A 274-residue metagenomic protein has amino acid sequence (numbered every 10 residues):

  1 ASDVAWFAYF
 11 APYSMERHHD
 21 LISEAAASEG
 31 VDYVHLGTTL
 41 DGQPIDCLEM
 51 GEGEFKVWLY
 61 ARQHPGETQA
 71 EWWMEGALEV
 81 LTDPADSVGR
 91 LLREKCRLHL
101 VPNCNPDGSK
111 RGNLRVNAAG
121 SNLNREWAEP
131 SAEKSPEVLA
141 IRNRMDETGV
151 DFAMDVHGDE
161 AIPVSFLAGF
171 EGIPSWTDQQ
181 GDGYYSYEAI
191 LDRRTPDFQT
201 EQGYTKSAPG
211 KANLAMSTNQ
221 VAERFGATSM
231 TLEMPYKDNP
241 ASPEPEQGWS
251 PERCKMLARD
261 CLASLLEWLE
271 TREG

Functional and structural regions predicted by a protein language model:
A1-T39, G51-E52: Extended acidic/polar, glycine-enriched regions that form or flank non-catalytic beta-rich accessory modules
P12-M15, E71, P251, K255: Generic detection of long, well-ordered alpha-helical segments
I22, Y187, L191-R194, C261 (+1 more regions): Short, Φ-rich (hydrophobic/aromatic) sequence segments
G30-N213, N219, A227-Y236, P240-Q247 (+1 more regions): Active-site/substrate-binding loop(s) of hydrolase catalytic cores
E223: Short acidic/His-enriched helical or mixed secondary-structure segments at domain edges of catalytic enzymes and some
A241-G274: His/Asp/Glu-rich mid-to-C-terminal helical/loop segments that flank catalytic regions of hydrolases
